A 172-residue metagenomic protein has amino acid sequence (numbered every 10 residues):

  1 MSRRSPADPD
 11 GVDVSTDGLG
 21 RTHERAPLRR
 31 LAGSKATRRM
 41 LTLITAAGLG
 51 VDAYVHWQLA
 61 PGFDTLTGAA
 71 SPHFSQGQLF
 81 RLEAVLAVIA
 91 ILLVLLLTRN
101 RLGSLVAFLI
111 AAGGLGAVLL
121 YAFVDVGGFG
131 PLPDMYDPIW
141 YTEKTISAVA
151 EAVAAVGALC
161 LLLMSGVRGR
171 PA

Functional and structural regions predicted by a protein language model:
R3-A172: Membrane-interface extramembranous regions
